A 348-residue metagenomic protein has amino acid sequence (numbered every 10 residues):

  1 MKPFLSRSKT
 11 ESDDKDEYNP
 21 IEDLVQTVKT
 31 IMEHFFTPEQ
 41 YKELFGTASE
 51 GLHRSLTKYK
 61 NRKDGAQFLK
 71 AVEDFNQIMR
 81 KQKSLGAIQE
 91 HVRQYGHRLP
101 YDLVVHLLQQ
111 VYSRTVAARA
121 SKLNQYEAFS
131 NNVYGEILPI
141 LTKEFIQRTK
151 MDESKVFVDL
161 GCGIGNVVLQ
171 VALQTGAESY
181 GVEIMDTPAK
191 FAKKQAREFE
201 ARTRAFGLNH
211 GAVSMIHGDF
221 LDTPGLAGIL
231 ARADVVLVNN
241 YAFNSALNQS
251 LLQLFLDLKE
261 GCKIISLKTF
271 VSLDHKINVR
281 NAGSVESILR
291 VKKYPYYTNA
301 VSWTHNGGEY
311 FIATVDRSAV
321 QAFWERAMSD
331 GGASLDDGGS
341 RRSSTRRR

Functional and structural regions predicted by a protein language model:
M1-S154: S-adenosyl-L-methionine
E153-G163: Conserved class I S-adenosyl-L-methionine
G161, V171-A172: Hydrophobic alpha-helical segments that mediate membrane insertion or helix-helix packing
G165-L169: Glycine-rich SAM-binding Motif I of class I
A172-L173, K193: Gly/Ala-rich phosphate-binding loop of Rossmann-like dinucleotide-binding domains, activating on the conserved
E178-E183: Conserved SAM-binding motif I beta-strand of class I
P188-R348: Domain-level detector for long C-terminal conserved domains
